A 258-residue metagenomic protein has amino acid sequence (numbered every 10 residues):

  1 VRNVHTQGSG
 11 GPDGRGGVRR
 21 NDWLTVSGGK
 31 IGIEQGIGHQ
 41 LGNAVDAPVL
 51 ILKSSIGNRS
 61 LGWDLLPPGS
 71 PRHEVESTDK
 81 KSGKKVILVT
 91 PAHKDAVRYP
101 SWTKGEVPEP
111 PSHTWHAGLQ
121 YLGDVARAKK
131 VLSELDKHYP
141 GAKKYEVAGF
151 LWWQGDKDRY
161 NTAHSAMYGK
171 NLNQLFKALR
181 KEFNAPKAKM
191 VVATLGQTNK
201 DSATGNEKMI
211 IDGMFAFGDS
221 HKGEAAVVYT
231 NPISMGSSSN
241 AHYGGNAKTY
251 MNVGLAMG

Functional and structural regions predicted by a protein language model:
V1-G258: Cell-envelope and extracellular/periplasmic
